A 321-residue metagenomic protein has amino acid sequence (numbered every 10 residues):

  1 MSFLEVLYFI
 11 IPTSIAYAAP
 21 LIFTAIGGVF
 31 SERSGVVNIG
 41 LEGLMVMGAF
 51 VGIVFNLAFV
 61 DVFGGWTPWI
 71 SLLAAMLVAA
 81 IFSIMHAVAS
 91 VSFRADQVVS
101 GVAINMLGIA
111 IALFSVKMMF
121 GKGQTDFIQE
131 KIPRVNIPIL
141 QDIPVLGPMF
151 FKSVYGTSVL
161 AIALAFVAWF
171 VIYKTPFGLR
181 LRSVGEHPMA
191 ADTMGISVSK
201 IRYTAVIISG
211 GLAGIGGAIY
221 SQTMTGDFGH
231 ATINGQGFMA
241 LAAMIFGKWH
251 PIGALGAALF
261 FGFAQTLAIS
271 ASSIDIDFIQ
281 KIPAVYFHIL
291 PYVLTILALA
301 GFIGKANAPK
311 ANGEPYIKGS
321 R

Functional and structural regions predicted by a protein language model:
M1-A25, V37, V51, V60-S71: Membrane-interfacial amphipathic/re-entrant helices at transmembrane-helix boundaries
A18-G27, G43-M47, A80-I84, G185 (+3 more regions): Hydrophobic alpha-helical segments embedded in the membrane of multi-pass proteins
V29-V51, V91-I104, R180, M224-M239 (+1 more regions): Short, non-helical or kinked segments that cap or interrupt transmembrane helices
G64-I109, Q265: Alpha-helical transmembrane segments within multi-pass membrane transporters and channels
G108-K174, D275-F287, A306, G313-R321: Transmembrane helix-bundle core of multi-pass membrane transporters and related energy-transducing complexes
M149-F228, P251-I252, G256: Helix-loop-helix "hairpin" substructures at the membrane interface of multi-pass membrane proteins
E186-T193, S197-K200, A271-R321: Cytosolic-side transmembrane-helix boundaries in multi-pass membrane proteins
T223-Y292: Transmembrane alpha-helical segments in multi-pass inner-membrane proteins
